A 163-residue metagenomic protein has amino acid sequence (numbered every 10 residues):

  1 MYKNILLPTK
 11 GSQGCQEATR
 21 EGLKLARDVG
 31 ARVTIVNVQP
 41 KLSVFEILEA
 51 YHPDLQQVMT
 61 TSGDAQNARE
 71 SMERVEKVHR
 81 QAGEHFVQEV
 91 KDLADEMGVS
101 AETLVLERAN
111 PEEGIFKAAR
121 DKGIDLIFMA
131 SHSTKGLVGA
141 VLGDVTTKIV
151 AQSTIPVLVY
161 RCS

Functional and structural regions predicted by a protein language model:
Y2, I124-D125, I155: Local beta-strand N-terminus motif with an aromatic residue
K3-E70, D95-M97, E102: Small/aliphatic-rich secondary-structure junction motif
N37, V105-E107, R161: Residue-level recognition of beta-strand->loop/alpha-helix junctions
A50-D54, R120-K122, V145-T147: Short, hinge-like loop/turn segments at secondary-structure boundaries
V75-I127: Structural beta-alpha unit
E113, L126-A151: Glycine-rich, Arg-bearing micro-motifs that act as flexible, cationic patches
I155-S163: Short, flexible loop segments at boundaries between secondary-structure elements
